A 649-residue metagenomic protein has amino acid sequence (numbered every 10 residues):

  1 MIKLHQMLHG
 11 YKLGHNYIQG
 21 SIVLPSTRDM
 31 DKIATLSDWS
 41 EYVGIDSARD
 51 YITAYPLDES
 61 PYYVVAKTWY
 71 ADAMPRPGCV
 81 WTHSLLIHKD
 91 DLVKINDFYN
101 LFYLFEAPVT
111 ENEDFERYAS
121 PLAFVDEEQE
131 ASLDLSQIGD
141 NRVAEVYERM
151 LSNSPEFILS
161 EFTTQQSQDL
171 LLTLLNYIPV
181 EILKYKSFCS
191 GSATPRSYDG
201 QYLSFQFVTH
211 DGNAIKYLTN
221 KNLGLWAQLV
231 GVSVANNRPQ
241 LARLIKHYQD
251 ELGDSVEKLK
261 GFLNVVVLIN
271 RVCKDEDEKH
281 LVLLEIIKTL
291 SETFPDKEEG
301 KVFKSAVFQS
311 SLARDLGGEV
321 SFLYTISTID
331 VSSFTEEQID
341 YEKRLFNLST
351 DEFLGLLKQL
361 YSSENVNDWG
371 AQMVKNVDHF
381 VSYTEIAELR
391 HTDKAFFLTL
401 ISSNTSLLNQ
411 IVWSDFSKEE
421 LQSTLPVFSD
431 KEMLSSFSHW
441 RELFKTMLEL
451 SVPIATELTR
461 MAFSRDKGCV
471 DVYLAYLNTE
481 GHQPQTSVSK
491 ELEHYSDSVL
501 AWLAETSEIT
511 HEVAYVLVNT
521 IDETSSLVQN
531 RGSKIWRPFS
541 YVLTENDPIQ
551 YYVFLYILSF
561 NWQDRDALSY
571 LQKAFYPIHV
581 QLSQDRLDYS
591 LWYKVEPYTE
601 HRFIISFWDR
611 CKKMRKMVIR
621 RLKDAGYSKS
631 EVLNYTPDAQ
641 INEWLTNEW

Functional and structural regions predicted by a protein language model:
M1, G231-W649: Alpha-helical structural signal with a strong bias for long, charge-/Ser/Thr/Gly-rich, low-complexity C-terminal tracts
M1-E336, N347, D351, P597 (+3 more regions): N-terminal module detector in large eukaryotic regulators
